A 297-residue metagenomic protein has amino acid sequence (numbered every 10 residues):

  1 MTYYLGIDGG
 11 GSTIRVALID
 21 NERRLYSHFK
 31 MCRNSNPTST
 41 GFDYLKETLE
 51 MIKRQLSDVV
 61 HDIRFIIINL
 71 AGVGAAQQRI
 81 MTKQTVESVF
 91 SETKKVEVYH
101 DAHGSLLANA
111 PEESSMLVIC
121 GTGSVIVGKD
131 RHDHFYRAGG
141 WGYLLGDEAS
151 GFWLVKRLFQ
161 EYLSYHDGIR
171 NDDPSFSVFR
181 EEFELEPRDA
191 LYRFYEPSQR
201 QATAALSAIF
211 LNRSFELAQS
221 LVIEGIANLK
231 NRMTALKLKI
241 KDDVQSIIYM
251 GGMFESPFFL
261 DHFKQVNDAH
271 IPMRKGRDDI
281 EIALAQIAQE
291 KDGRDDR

Functional and structural regions predicted by a protein language model:
M1-F65, S88-V89, A110-M116, F159-R297: ATP-binding/phosphotransfer module of carbohydrate and carboxylate kinases, centering on a glycine-rich
I67, G72-A75: Polybasic, low-complexity association/targeting segments
N69, Y99, I248-M250: Solvent-exposed beta-strand sheet faces enriched in polar/charged residues
G74-N171, D296: Phosphate-binding/catalytic loop of phosphoryl-transfer enzymes
